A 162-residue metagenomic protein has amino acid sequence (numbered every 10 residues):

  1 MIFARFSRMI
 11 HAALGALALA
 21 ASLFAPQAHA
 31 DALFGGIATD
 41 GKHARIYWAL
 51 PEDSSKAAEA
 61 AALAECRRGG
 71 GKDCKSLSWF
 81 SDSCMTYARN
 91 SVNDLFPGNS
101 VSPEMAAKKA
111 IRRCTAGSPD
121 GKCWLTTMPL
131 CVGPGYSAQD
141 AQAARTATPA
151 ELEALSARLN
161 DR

Functional and structural regions predicted by a protein language model:
I2-S7, H11, P26-R162: Helix-coil modules at protein/domain termini and other flexible surface or pore-lining loops, especially C-terminal
H11-S22: Bacterial N-terminal signal peptides
